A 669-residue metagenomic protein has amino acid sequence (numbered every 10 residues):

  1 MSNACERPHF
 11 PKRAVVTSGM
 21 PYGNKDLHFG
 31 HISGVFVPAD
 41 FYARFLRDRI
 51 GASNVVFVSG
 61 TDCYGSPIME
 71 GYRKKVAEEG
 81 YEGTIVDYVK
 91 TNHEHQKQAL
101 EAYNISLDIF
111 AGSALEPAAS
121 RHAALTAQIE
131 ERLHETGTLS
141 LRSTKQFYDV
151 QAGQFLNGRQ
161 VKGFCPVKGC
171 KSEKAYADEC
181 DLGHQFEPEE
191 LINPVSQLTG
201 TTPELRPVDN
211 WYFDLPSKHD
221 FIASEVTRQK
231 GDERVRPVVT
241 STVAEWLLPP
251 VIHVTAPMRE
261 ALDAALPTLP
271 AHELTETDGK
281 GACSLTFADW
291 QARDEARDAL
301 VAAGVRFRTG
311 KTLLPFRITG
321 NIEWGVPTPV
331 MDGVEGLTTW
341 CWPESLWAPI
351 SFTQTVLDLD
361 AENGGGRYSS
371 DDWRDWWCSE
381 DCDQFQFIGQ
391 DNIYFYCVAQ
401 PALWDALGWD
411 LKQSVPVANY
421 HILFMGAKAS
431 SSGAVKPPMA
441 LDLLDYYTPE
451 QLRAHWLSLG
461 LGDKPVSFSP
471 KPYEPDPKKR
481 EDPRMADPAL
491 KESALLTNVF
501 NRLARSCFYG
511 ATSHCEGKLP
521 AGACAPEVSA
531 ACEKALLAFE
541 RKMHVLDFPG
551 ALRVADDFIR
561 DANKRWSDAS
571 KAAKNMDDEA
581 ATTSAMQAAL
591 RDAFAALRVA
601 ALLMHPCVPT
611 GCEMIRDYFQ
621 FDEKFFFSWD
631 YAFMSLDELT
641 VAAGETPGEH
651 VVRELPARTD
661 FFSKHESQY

Functional and structural regions predicted by a protein language model:
M1-R13, K75, E79, R142-Q151 (+11 more regions): Basic, alpha-helical terminal appendages of large translation-related enzymes
S2-A52, V56-S59, C63, L115 (+3 more regions): Structured secondary-structure scaffolds
F41, D87-Q98, Q128, L495 (+3 more regions): A non-catalytic, amphipathic alpha-helix used as a structural packing/dimerization or gating element in enzyme scaffolds
T61-P67, G71: Short, charge-patterned binding micro-sites
G71-K90: A charged helix-plus-loop insertion that forms the helical arch/lid used to bind and gate nucleic-acid substrates
H95-Y176, E225-T227: A broadly conserved sequence feature marking short terminus-proximal activation segments in nucleic acid-centric
I393, E474, E481, C507 (+6 more regions): Active-site-proximal binding-pocket segments
K491-Y509, L546-V554, L590, L597-G611: C-terminal amphipathic alpha-helical
